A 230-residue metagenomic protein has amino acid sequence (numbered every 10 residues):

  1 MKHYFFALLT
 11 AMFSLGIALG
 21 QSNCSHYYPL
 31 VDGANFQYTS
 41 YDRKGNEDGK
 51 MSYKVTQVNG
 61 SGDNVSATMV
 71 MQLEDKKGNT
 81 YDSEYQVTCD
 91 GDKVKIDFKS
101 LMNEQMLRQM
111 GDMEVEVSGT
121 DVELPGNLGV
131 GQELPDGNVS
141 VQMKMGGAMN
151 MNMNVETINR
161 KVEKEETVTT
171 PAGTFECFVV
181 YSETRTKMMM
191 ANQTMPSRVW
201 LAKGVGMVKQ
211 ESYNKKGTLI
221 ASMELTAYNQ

Functional and structural regions predicted by a protein language model:
M1-C24: Bacterial Sec-dependent N-terminal signal peptides
Y4-F5, I17, N64, K76 (+4 more regions): Short linear motifs in intrinsically disordered/low-complexity regions
F5-F6, F13, F36, F98 (+2 more regions): Phenylalanine-focused residue identity feature
S14-L15, V87, G91: Hydrophobic alpha-helical membrane context
Q21-Q86, S140-Q230: Acidic, serine/threonine-rich low-complexity disordered tracts
V31, G91-K93, D97-F175: Solvent-exposed helix/loop surface patches that form functional interfaces
